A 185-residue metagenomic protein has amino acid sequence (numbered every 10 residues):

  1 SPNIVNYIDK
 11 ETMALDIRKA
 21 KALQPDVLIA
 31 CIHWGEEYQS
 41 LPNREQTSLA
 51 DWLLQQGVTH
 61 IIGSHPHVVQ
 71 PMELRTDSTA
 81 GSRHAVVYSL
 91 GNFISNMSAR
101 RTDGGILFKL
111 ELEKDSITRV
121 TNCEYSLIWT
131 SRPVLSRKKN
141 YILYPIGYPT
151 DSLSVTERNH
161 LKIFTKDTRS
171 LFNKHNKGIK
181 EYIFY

Functional and structural regions predicted by a protein language model:
S1-Y185: Acidic, metal/ion-coordinating pockets
